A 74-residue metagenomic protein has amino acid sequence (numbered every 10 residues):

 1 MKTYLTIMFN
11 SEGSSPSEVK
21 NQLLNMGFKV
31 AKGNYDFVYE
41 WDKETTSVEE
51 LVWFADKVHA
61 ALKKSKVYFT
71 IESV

Functional and structural regions predicted by a protein language model:
M1-Y4, N10-V74: Long, contiguous binding/interaction regions
